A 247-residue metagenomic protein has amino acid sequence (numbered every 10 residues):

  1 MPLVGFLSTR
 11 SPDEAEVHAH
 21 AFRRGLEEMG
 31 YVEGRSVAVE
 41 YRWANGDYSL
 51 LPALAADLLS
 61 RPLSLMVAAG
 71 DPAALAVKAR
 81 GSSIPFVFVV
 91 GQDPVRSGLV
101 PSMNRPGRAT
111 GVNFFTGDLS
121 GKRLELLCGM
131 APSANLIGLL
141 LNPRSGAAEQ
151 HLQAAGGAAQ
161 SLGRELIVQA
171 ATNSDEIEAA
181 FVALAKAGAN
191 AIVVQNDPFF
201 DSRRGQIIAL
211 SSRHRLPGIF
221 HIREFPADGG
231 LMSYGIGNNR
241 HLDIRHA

Functional and structural regions predicted by a protein language model:
M1-A247: Short hydrophobic alpha-helices and adjacent helix-cap/hinge residues
